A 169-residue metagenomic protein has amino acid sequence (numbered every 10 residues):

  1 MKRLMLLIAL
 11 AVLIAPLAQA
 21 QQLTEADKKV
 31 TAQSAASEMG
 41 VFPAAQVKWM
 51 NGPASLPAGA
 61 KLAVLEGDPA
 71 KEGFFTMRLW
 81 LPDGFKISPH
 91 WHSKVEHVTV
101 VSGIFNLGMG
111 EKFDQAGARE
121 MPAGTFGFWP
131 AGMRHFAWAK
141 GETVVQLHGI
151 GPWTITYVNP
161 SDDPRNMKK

Functional and structural regions predicted by a protein language model:
M1-L4: Positively charged n-region of N-terminal signal peptides that target proteins for export
L7-P16: Bacterial N-terminal signal peptides
Q21-F75, P160-K169: A short, N-terminal "cap"/entry segment at the start of jelly-roll beta-barrel domains of the cupin/DSBH fold
E38-G40, A116-R119, F136-K169: Double-stranded beta-helix
K61-L65, T76-F85, P89: N-terminal post-signal-peptidase region of extra-cytosolic proteins
D68-A70, G84, F105, E111-G132: Short acidic-glycine-tyrosine-enriched beta hairpin
P82-F85, W91-K112: Glycine- and acidic-residue-biased ligand/ion/polar-headgroup-sensing regions
